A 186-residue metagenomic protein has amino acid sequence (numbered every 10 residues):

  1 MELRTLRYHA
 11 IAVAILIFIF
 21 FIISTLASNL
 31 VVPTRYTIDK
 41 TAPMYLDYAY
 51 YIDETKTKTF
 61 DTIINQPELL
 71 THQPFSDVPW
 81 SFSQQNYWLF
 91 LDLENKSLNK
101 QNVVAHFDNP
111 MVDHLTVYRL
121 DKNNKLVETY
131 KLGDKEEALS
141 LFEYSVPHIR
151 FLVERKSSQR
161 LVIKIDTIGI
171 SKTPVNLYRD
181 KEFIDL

Functional and structural regions predicted by a protein language model:
E2-V13: Bacterial N-terminal signal peptides that target proteins for export
V13-I22: Bacterial N-terminal signal peptides
A27-L186: Soluble non-transmembrane domains of integral membrane proteins
